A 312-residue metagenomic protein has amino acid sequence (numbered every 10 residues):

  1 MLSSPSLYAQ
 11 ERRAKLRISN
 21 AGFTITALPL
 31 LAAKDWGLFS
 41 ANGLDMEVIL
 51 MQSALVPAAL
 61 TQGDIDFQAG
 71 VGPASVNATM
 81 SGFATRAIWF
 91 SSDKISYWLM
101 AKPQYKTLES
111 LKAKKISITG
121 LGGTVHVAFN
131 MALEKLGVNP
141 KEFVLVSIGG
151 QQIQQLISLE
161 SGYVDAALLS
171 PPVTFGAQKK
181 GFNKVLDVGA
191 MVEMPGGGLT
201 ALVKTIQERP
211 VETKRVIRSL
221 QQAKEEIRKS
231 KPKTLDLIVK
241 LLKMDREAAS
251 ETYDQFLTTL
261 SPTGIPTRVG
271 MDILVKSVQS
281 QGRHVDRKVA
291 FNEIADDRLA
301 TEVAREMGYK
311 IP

Functional and structural regions predicted by a protein language model:
M1-A9: N-terminal export signals
Y8-S161, D165-P171, K184-E193: Short, glycine-/small- and polar/acidic-enriched structural segments that line small-molecule recognition paths
A32-A33, Y97-K106, G196-V211, T259: A bilobed periplasmic-binding-protein/Venus flytrap-type ligand-binding module shared by bacterial periplasmic
E47, A54-L55, V146, E251-L257 (+1 more regions): Short linear loop/turn motifs
V146, I153-L242: Pocket-lining segment of extracytoplasmic ligand-binding domains
E208-R287: Secondary-structure end/capping motifs
Q279-P312: Conserved C-terminal helix/tail region of periplasmic/extracytoplasmic solute-binding proteins
